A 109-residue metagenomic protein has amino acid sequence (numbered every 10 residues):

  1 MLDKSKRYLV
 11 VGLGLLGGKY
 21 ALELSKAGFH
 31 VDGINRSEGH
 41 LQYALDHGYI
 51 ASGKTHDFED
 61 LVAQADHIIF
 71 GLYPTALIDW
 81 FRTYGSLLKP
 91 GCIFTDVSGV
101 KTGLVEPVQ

Functional and structural regions predicted by a protein language model:
M1-D60: NAD(P)+-binding Rossmann beta1-loop-alpha1 motif at the extreme N-terminus of oxidoreductases
S25, V62, R82-G85: A structural alpha-helix within SAM-dependent methyltransferase catalytic domains
R36, L72-Y73, V97: Short beta->alpha hinge that forms the Motif I/post-I loop of the SAM-binding pocket
G39-H40, A76, K101-L104: Conserved short alpha-helix immediately C-terminal to the canonical SAM/SAH-binding motif I of Rossmann-like
A65: An anion/phosphate-binding loop that grips the pyrophosphate of nucleotide cofactors and donors
I68-I69, T95: N-terminal Rossmann-like NAD(P) cofactor-binding module of classical short-chain dehydrogenase/reductase
F70, P74-I78: Glycine-/small-residue-rich beta-strand-loop submotif within the FAD-binding core of flavoenzymes
W80-Q109: Rossmann-like NAD(P)(H) cofactor-binding subdomain of soluble oxidoreductases
